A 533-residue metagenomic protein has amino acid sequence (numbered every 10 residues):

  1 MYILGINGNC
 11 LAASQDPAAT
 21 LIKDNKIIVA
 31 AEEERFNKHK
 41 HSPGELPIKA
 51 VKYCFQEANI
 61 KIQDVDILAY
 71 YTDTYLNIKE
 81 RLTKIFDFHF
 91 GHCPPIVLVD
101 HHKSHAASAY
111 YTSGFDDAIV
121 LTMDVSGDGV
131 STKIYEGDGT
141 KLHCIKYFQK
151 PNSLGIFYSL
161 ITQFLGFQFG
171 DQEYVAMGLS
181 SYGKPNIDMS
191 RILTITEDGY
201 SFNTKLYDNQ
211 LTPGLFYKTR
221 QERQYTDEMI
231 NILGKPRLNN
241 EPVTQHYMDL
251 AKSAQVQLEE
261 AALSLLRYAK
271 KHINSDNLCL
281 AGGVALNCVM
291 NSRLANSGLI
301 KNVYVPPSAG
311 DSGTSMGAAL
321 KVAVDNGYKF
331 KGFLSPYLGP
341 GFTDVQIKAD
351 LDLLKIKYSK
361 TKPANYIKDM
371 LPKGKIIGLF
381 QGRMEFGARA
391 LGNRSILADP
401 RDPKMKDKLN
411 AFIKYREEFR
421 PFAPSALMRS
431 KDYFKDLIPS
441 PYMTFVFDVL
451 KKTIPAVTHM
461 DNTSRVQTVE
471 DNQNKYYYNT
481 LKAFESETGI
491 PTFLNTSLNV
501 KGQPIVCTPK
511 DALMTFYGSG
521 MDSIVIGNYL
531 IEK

Functional and structural regions predicted by a protein language model:
M1-G5: Extreme N-terminal starter segment of soluble prokaryotic enzymes
N9-H41, R81-L98, K103-E228, R237-E241 (+4 more regions): Flexible beta->alpha loop and helix N-cap segments adjacent to enzyme active/binding sites
R35-I60, A262: N-terminal phosphate-binding loop and adjacent alpha-helix
P47-E57, I67-T74, T480, T488-I490: Short HxH-centered metal-ligating active-site micro-motif
K52-D66, L266-N274: Phosphate/pyrophosphate-binding loops at sites that engage ATP/ADP/AMP, CoA/4′-phosphopantetheine, polyphosphate
K61-D73, V97, N274-G283, G378: Short glycine-rich phosphate-binding loop at a beta-alpha junction
N240, T244-E260, E470, N474: Short acidic-aromatic active-site loops that bind/stabilize oxyanions
S253-L278: Phosphate/ATP-binding catalytic cores across multiple sugar-kinase/actin-like superfamilies, primarily ASKHA
